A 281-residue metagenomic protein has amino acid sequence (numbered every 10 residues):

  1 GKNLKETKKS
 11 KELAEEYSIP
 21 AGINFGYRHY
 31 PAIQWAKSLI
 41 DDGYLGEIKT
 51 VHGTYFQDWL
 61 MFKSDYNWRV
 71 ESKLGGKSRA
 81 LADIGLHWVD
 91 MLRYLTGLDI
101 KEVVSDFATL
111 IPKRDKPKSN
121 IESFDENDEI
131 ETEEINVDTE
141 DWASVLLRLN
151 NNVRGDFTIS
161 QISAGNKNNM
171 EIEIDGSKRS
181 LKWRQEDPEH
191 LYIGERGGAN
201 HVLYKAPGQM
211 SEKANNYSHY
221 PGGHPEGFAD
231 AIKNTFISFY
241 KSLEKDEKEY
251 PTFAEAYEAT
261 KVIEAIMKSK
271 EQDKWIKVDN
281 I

Functional and structural regions predicted by a protein language model:
G1-I19: Rossmann-fold NAD(P)-binding glycine/threonine-rich loop
S10, A36, A265-I266: Aromatic/hydrophobic pocket-lining residues that form π-stacking "cages" and hydrophobic walls in ligand
E15-G22, Y27-N136, L191, D273: Predominantly a Rossmann-like dinucleotide-binding segment in NAD(P)-dependent oxidoreductases
L86, T158-K167: Glycine-rich phosphate/pyrophosphate-binding beta-alpha loops
L98-D99, V137-T139, V153, N166-M170: Glycine/proline-rich active-site loop of Rossmann-fold NAD(P)-dependent oxidoreductases
P112-E140, S144-N151, I172-Y250: C-terminal glycine/acidic-rich active-site capping loop/insertion
G227, A231-T235, I263-Q272: Stable alpha-helical structural segments in soluble proteins, enriched in small hydrophobic residues
